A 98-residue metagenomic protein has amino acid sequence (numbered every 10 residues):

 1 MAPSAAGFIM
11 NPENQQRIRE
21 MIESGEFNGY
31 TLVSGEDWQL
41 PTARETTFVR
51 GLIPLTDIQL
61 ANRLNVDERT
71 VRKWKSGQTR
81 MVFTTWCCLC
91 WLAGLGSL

Functional and structural regions predicted by a protein language model:
M1-L40: N-terminal flexible/basic segments that precede or flank functional cores
P41-R44, V66: Alpha-helix N-cap/N′ positions at the starts of helices
R44-Q59, C88: Short basic helix-loop element that most often maps to the first helix and adjoining turn of HTH DNA-binding modules
F48, N62, K73: DNA-binding alpha-helical recognition surfaces that contact promoter or target DNA
P54-T70: Short alpha-helical DNA-recognition segment
L64, W74-K75, T85, A93: DNA major-groove recognition helix of helix-turn-helix
D67, G77-T79: The DNA-recognition helices of helix-turn-helix-type DNA-binding domains
R80-L98: DNA major-groove recognition helix of helix-turn-helix/homeodomain DNA-binding modules
